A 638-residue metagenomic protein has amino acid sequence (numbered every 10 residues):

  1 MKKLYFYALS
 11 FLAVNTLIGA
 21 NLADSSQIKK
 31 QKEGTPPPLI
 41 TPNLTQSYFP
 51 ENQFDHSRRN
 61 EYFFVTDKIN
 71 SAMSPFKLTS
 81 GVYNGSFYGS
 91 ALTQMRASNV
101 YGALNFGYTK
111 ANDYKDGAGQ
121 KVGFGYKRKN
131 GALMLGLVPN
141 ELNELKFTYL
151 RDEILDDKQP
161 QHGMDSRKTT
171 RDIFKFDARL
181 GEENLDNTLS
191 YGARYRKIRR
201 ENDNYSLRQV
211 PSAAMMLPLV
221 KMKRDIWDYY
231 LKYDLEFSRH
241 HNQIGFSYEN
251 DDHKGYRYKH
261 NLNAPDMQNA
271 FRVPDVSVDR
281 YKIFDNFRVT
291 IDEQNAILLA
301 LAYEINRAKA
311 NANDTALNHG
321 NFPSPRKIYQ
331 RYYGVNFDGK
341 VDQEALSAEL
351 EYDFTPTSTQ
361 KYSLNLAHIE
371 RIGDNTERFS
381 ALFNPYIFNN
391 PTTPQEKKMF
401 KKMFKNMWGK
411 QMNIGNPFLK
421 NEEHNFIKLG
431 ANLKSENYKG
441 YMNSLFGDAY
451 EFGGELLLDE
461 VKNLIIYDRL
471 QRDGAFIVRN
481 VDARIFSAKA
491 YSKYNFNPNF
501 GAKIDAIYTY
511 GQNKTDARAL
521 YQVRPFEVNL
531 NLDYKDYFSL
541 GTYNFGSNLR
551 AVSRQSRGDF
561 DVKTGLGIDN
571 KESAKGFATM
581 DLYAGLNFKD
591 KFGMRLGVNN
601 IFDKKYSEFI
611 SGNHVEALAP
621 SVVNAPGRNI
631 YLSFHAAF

Functional and structural regions predicted by a protein language model:
G19-A23, T35, L39, F49 (+2 more regions): C-terminal beta-signal and adjacent terminal beta-strands/loops of Gram-negative outer-membrane beta-barrel proteins
P37-M95, L104-F106, Q120-F124: Short strand-turn segments of transmembrane beta-barrel domains in outer membranes, especially the first one or two
Y48-P50, S80-N84, A97-N99, Y108-N112 (+18 more regions): Transmembrane beta-strands of outer-membrane beta-barrel pores
N84-K110, G119-L155, D165-T188, L231-R239 (+1 more regions): Transmembrane beta-barrel wall of Gram-negative outer-membrane proteins
V100, S190-N204, T355, K361-A367 (+6 more regions): Membrane-embedded beta-barrel scaffold of Gram-negative outer-membrane proteins
A111-A118, V122-R128, L142-I226, G255-K259 (+1 more regions): Flexible loop and strand-edge segments within Gram-negative outer membrane beta-barrel domains
A132, P218-M222, I226-K232, V276 (+5 more regions): Outer membrane beta-barrel strand-and-loop segments of large Gram-negative receptors, especially TonB-dependent
E293-Q294, N306, L445-K462, V478-F560: Gram-negative outer-membrane beta-barrel transporters
